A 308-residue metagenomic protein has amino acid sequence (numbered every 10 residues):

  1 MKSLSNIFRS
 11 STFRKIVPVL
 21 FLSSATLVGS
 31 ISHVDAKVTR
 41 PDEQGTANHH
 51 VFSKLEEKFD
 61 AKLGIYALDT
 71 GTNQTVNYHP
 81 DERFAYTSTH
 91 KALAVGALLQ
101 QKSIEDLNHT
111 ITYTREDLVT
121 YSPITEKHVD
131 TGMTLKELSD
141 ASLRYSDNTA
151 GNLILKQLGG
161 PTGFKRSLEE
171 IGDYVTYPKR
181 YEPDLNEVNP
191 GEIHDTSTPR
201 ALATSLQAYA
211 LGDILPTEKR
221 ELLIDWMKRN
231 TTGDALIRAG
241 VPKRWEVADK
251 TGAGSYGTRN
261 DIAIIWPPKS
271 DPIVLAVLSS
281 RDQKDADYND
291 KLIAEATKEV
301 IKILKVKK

Functional and structural regions predicted by a protein language model:
L4-L20: Bacterial N-terminal signal peptides that target proteins for export
F8, K15, G29-K58, T75 (+6 more regions): Structured C-terminal helix/loop/strand segments within mature extracytoplasmic catalytic/sensor domains
V19-G29: Bacterial N-terminal signal peptides
A61-R83: Short, conserved catalytic-motif segment at the N-terminal edge
T70, N108-T125, L158-G159, L185 (+1 more regions): Acidic helix-start/capping segments at beta-turn-to-alpha-helix junctions
N73, A85-E116, S142, L275: Active-site SXXK
L118-I154, P161, E192: Conserved catalytic neighborhood of penicillin-recognizing serine enzymes
N152-L211: Mid-domain, small-residue-enriched loop/turn segments at the edges of structured enzyme/sensor domains
